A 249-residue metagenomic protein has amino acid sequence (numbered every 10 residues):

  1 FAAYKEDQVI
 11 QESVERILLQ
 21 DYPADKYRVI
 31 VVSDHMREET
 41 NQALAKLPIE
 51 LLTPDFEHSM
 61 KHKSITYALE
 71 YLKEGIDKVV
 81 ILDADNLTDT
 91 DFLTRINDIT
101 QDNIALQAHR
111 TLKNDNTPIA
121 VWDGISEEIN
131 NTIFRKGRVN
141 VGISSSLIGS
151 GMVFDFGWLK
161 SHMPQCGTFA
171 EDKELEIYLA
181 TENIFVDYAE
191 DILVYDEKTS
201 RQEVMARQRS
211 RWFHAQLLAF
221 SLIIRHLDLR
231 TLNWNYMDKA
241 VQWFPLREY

Functional and structural regions predicted by a protein language model:
Q11, R37-A45, D91: Acidic helix N-cap motif at the loop->helix transition within catalytic regions of sugar-transfer enzymes
E15-K26: Short, acidic, metal-binding catalytic loop of nucleotide-sugar glycosyltransferases
I30-N41, F56-H58, L87: A conserved acidic beta->alpha catalytic loop
T53, H58-S64, A68, L72 (+5 more regions): Long helical/loop segments within the catalytic core of UDP-sugar-dependent glycosyltransferases, especially the large
G75-L87: Short beta-strand-to-loop acidic/aromatic patch adjacent to the donor-nucleotide binding site
V141-G142, S200-Y249: Basic/Trp-rich segment in TM-proximal cytosolic loops or flexible interdomain/linker regions
F169-L175: Acidic donor-binding loop at a coil-to-helix junction in glycosyltransferase catalytic cores that engages
E176-V194: Catalytic donor-sugar/metal-binding loop of nucleotide-sugar-dependent glycosyltransferases
